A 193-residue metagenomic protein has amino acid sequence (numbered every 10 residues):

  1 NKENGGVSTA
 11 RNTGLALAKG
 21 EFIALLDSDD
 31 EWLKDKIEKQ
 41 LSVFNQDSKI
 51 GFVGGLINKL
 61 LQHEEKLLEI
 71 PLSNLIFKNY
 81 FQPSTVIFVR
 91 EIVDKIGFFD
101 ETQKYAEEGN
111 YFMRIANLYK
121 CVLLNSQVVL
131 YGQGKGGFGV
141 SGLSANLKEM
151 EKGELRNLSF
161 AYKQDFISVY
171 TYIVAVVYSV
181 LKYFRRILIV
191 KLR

Functional and structural regions predicted by a protein language model:
N1-K19, E31: Conserved donor nucleotide-binding strand/loop of the catalytic core
G5, D30-E31, I57, Q103: Acidic metal-phosphate-binding loop of nucleotide-sugar-dependent transferases
R11, W32-I37, K49, I115: Acidic donor-diphosphate engagement hotspot in glycosyltransferases and nucleotidyltransferases that stabilizes
A16, G55, E69-E149: Conserved nucleotide-sugar donor-binding catalytic segment
I23: Short aromatic/hydrophobic "clamp" motif used to bind/position activated sugar donors
L26-S28, G54: Active-site acidic Asp-centered loop
D35-E65: Conserved donor NDP-sugar-binding/catalytic core segment of glycosyltransferases
Y131, G142-S168: Catalytic core of nucleotide-sugar-dependent glycosyltransferases
